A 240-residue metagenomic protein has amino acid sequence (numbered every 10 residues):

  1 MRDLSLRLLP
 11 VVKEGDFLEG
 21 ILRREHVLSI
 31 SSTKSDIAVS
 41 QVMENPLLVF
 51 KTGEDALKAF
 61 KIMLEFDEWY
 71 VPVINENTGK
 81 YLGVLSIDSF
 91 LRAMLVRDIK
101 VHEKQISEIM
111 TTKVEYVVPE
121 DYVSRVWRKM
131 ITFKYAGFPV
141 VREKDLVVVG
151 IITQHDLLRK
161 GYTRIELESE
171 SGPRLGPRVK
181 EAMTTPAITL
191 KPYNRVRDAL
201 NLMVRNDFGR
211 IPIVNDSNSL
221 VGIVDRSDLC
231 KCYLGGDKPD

Functional and structural regions predicted by a protein language model:
M1, L9-E25, M63, V73-D88 (+4 more regions): A glycine-centered beta-loop-beta connector
S5: Basic, Lys/Arg-rich alpha-helical nucleic-acid-recognition elements, primarily the DNA-binding modules of transcription
I21-V49, D55-A56, F60-L64, Y81-E115 (+6 more regions): Tandem CBS (Bateman) regulatory domains
T52-G53, P119-E120, V141, P192-Y193 (+1 more regions): Glycine-rich beta-to-alpha transition loops that act as phosphate-gripper elements at the mouths of alpha/beta enzyme
E68: Acidic/glycine-rich phosphate/pyrophosphate-binding loops and surrounding catalytic core that coordinate Mg2+
F133: Internal active-site segments that recognize and position negatively charged phosphoryl groups and nucleotide moieties
G209, S219, D237-D240: C-terminal recognition in membrane/secretory proteostasis and scaffolding
